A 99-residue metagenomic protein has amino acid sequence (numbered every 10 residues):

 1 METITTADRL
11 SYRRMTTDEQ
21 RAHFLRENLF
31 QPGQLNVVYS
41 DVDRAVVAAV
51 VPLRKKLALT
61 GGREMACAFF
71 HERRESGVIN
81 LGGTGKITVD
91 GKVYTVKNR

Functional and structural regions predicted by a protein language model:
M1-A49: A short, N-terminal "cap"/entry segment at the start of jelly-roll beta-barrel domains of the cupin/DSBH fold
S40-K56, M65-K92: Glycine- and acidic-residue-biased ligand/ion/polar-headgroup-sensing regions
G61-G62: N-terminal accessory/capping or targeting/presequence segment of soluble
V96-R99: Conserved metal-binding segment of the jelly-roll/cupin
